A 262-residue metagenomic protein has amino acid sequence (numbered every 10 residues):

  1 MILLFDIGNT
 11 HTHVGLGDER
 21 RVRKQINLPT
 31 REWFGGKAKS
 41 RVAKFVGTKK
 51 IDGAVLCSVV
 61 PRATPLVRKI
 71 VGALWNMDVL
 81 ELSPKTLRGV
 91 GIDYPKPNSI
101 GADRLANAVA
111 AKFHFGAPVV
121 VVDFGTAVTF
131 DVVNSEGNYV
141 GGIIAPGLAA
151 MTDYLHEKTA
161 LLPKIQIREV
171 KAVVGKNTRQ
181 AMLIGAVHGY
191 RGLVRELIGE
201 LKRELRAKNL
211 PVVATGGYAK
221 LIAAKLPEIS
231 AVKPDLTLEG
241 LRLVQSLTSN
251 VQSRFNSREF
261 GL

Functional and structural regions predicted by a protein language model:
M1-L3, I7-R88: N-terminal glycine/serine-rich phosphate-binding loop of ATP-dependent small-molecule kinases, especially carbohydrate
M1-R23, A111, A117-Y139, L155 (+1 more regions): Gly/Thr-rich phosphate-binding beta-strand-loop-beta motif of the actin/hexokinase/Hsp70
H11, C57-T64, N209-K225: Glycine-rich phosphate-binding loops at beta-strand->alpha-helix junctions
Q25-I26, V170-P211, I229-A231: Adenine-nucleotide phosphate-binding core of ATP-dependent small-molecule kinases
F34, A102, V109, F113-G116 (+2 more regions): Glycine-rich phosphate-binding loop plus the immediately following alpha-helix
G89-V119, G240-S246: Conserved phosphate-binding catalytic cores of ATP/NTP-utilizing and phosphoryl-transfer enzymes
A160, V187, S230-S249: Glycine-rich phosphate-binding/hydrolytic loop that grips phosphoryl groups
S246-L262: Intrinsic disorder/low-complexity segments
